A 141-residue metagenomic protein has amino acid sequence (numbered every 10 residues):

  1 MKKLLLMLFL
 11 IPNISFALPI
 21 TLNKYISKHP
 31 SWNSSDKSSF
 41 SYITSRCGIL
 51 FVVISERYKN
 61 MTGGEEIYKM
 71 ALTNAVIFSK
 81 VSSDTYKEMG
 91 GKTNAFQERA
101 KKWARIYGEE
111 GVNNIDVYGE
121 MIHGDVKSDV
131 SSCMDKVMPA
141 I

Functional and structural regions predicted by a protein language model:
K3-N13: Sec-dependent N-terminal signal peptides
N13-P19: Sec/Tat signal peptide C-region and signal peptidase I cleavage site
P19-Y25: Helix-turn-helix repeat elements of alpha-solenoid scaffolds
K28-H29: Short, charged/polar, low-complexity loop and linker segments that flank or interrupt alpha-helical bundles
W32-E88: Short N-proximal segments of mature Sec-exported proteins
M70-I141: Compact alpha-helical subdomains of small soluble proteins
